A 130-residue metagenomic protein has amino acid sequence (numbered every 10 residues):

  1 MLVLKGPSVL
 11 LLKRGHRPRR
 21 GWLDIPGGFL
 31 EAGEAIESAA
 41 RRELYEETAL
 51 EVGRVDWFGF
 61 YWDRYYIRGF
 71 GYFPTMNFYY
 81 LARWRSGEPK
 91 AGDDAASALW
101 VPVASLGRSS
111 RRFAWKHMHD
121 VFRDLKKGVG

Functional and structural regions predicted by a protein language model:
M1-I25, V52, D56: N-terminal strand-loop-strand
V3, Y79-R83, L99-P102: Short, well-ordered beta-strand micro-motif
P18, G71-T75, D94-A95: A short beta-loop-beta micro-motif enriched in histidine and acidic residues
I25-F58: The catalytic Nudix box helix
L30, V52, Y61, W84 (+2 more regions): Hydrophobic pocket-lining residues within nucleotide cofactor-binding pockets
Y61-E88: Active-site-adjacent beta-strand/loop module that shapes the phosphate/pyrophosphate-binding cleft
S86-G130: Nudix hydrolase/Nudix homology domain
